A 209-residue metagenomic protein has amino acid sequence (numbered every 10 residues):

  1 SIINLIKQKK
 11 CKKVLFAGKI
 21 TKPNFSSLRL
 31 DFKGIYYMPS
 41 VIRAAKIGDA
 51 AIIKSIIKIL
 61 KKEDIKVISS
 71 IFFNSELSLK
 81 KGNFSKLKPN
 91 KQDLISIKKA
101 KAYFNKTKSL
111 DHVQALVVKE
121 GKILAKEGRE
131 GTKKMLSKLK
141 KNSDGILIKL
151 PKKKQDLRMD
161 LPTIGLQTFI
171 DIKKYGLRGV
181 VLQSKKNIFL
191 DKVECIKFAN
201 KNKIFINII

Functional and structural regions predicted by a protein language model:
S1-C11, L28-V41, K133-I209: Feature captures the catalytic cores and cofactor-binding loops of soluble hydro-lyases/lyases that act on carboxylate
I2-F72: N-terminal glycine-rich phosphate/adenylate-binding segment common to multiple enzyme folds
A17-K19, E120, Q183-K185: Glycine-rich beta-strand-to-loop/alpha-helix junction loops that act as flexible
K46-A50, K62-K173, K186-F189: Conserved mixed alpha/beta catalytic, RNA-binding, or beta-rich assembly cores of soluble enzyme, regulatory
